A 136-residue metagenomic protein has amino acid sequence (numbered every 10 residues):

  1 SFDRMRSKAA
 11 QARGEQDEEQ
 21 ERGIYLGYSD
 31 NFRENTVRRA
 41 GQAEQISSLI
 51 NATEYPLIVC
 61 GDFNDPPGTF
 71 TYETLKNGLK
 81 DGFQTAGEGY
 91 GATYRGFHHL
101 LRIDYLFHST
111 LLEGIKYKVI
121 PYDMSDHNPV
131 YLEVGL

Functional and structural regions predicted by a protein language model:
S1-L49, T53: Catalytic-adjacent loop/helix segments of enzymes that bind and process anionic phosphate/sulfate esters
V37-I58, F63-L136: Metal-dependent phosphoester-hydrolase catalytic domains
